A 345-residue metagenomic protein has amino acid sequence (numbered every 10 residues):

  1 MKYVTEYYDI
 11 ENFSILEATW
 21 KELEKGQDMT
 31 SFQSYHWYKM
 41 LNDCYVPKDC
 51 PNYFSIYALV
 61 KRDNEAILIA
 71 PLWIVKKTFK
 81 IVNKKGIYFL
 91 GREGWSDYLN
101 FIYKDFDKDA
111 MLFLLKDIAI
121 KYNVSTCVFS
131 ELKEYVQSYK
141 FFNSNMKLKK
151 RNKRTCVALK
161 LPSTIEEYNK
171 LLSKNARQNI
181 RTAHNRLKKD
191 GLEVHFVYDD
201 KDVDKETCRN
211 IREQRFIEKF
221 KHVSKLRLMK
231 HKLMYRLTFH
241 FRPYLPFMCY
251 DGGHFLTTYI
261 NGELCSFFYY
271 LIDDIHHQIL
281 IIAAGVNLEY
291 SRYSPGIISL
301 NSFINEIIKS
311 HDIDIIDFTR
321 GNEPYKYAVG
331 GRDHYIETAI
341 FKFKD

Functional and structural regions predicted by a protein language model:
M1-V4, K344-D345: Short, Lys/Arg-enriched, disordered terminal segments
V4-D63, I67-K84, L132-Q137, K149-R151 (+2 more regions): A conserved beta-strand-loop-helix scaffold within acyl/acetyltransferase catalytic domains
C50, L192, I316, H334-Y335: Secondary-structure boundary/capping residues
V82-N152, D274-D333: Acyl-donor binding region in acyl/amide transferases
D97, K153-T155, G252, S266 (+1 more regions): A generic structural signal for well-ordered coil/turn residues at beta-strand boundaries that shape enzyme active-site
K149-C156, D333-K344: Conserved catalytic-core motifs of GNAT/GCN5-like acyltransferases
K160-L161: Structured, charged N-terminal subsegments at the starts of enzyme catalytic cores and at intra-chain domain/subunit
